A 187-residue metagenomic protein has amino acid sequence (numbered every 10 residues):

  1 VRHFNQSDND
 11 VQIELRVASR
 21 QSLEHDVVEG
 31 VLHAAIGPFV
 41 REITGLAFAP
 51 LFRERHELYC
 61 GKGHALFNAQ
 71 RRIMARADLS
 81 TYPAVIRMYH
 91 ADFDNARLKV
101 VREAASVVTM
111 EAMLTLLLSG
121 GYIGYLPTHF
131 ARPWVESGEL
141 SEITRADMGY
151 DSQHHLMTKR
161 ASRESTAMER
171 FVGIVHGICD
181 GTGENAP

Functional and structural regions predicted by a protein language model:
V1-I43: Central regulatory/effector-binding core of bacterial HTH transcription factors
V1-Q6, E169-H176: Amphipathic alpha-helical segments that line or abut small-molecule/effector binding pockets and mediate allosteric
D10, L32, Y82, G121-Y122: Short, high-confidence coil segments that cap the C-terminus of an alpha-helix and link into the following beta-strand
H25, R41, G45-G121, T128-D151 (+2 more regions): C-terminal regulatory
P38, L126-P127, A167: Replace "coordinates the UDP/GDP/TDP-sugar" with "coordinates nucleotide-activated sugar donors
H64-A65, S162-S165: Serine-centered coil/turn micro-motif
D147-A161: Periplasmic-binding protein-like
